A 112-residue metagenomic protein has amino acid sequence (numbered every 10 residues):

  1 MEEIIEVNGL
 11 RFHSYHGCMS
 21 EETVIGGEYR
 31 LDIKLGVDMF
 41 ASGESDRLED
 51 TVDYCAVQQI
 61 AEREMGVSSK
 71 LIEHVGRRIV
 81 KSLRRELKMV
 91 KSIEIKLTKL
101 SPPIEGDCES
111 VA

Functional and structural regions predicted by a protein language model:
M1-A112: N-terminal, polar/charged subdomain of small-to-medium soluble alpha/beta proteins
